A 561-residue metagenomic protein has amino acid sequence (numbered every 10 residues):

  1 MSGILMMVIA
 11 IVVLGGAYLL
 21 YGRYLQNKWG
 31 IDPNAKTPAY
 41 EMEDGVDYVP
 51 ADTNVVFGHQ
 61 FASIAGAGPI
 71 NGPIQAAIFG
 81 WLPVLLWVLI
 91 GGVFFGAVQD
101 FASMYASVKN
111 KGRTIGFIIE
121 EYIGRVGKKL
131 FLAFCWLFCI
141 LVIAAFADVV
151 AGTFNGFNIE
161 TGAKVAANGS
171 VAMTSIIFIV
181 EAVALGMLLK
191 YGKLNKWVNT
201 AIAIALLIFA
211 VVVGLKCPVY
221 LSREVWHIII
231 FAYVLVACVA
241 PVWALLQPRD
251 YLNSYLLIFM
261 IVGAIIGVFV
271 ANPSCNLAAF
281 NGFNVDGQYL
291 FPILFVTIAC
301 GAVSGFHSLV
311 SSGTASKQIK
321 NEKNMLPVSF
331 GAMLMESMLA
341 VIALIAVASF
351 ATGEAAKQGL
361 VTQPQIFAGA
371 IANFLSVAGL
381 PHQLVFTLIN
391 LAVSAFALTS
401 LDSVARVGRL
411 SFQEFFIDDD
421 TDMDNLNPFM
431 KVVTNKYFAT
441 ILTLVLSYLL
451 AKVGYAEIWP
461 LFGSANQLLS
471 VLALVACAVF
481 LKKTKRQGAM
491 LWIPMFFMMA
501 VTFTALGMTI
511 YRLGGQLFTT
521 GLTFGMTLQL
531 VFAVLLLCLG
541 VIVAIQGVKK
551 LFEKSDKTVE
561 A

Functional and structural regions predicted by a protein language model:
S2-L19, A76-S107, G116, A172-F178 (+5 more regions): Extracellular loop-to-transmembrane helix junctions
L14-E41, Q60, I90-G116, H307 (+1 more regions): Juxtamembrane transmembrane-helix boundary signature
G16-I70, S254, I293, Q318: Membrane-interface "cap" regions at the ends of multi-pass membrane proteins
A51-N110, E121-R125, V142, A147-N158 (+2 more regions): Membrane-interface helix-loop-helix modules in multi-pass membrane proteins
A67-I74, G91-Q99, S103, S107-K111 (+5 more regions): Membrane-helix boundary/coupling elements in multi-pass transport proteins
R125-I140, G331-M338, V385, E414-K452: Loop-to-transmembrane helix boundary motifs in multi-pass membrane proteins
G186-Y191, A205-I228, V236-C238, W243 (+4 more regions): Hydrophobic alpha-helical segments and their helix-loop junctions in multi-pass secondary transporters
V268-G282, L334-A370, S403: Extracellular/periplasmic helix-exit of transmembrane alpha-helices
